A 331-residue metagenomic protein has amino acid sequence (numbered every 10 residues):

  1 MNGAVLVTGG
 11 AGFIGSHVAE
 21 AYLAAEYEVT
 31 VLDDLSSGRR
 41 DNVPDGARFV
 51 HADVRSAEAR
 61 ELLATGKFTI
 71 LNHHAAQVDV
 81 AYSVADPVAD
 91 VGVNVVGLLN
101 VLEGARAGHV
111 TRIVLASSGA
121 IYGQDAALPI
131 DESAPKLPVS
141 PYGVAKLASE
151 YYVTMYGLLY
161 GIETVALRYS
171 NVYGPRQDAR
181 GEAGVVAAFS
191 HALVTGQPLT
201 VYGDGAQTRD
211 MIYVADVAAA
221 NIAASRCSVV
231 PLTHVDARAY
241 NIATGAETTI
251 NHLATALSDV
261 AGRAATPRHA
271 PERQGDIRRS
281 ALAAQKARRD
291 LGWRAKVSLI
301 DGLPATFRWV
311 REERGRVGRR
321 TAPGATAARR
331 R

Functional and structural regions predicted by a protein language model:
M1-V172, S225, A305, E313 (+1 more regions): N-terminal Rossmann-like NAD(P)+-binding domain of SDR-like oxidoreductases, especially those catalyzing
F13, G38, V78, R180 (+2 more regions): Short alpha-helical
H74-Q77, Q177, Q207: Glutamine-centric residue-chemistry signal
P141, S149, E182, I250 (+1 more regions): Conserved donor sugar-nucleotide recognition element shared by glycan-biosynthetic enzymes
A148, Y152, Y156, F189 (+2 more regions): Hydrophobic alpha-helix immediately C-terminal to the catalytic Tyr-X-X-X-Lys motif of short-chain
H191-R331: C-terminal substrate-binding subdomain of Rossmann-fold SDR/epimerase-dehydratase oxidoreductases
